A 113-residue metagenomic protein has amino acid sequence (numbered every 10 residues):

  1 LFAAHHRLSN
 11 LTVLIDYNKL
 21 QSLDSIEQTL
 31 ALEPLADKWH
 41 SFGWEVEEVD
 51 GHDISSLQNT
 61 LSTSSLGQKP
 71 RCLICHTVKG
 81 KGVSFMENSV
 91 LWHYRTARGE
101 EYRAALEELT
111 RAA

Functional and structural regions predicted by a protein language model:
L1-A113: Glycine-rich ThDP/TPP pyrophosphate-binding loop and its adjacent helix/strand module within ThDP-dependent enzymes
